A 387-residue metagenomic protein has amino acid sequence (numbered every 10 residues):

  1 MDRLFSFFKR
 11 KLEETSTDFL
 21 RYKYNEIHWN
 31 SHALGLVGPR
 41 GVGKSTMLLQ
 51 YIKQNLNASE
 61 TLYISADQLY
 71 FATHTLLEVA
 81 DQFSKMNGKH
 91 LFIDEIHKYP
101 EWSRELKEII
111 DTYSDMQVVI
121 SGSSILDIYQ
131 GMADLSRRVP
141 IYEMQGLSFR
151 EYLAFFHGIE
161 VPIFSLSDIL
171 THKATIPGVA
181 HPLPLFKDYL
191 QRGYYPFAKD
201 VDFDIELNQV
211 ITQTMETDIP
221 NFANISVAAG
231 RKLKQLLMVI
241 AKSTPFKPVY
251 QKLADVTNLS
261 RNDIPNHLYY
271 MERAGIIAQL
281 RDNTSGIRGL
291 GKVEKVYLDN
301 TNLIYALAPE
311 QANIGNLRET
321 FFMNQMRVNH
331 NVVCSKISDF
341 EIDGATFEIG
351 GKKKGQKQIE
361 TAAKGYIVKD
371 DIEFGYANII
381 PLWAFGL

Functional and structural regions predicted by a protein language model:
M1-T17, L34, Q50-Q54, A66 (+2 more regions): A cross-kingdom feature that marks ATP-driven nucleic-acid transaction machinery
D2-F7, R150, A154-T301, Y305: Interdomain hinge/linker elements that couple catalytic modules in large macromolecular machines
K11-W29: Pre-Walker A adenine-sensing motif
R40-G41: Walker A (P-loop) phosphate-binding loop of P-loop NTPases
K44-S45: Conserved lysine of the Walker
A58-H90: Short glycine-rich substrate-engagement loop in P-loop NTPases that contacts/grips substrate
F92, Q117-S123, E143: Structural recognition of the conserved hydrophobic beta-strand(s) that form the central parallel beta-sheet of P-loop
L126-I141, F156-H157: Short regulatory helix/loop adjacent to the ATP-binding pocket of P-loop NTPases
